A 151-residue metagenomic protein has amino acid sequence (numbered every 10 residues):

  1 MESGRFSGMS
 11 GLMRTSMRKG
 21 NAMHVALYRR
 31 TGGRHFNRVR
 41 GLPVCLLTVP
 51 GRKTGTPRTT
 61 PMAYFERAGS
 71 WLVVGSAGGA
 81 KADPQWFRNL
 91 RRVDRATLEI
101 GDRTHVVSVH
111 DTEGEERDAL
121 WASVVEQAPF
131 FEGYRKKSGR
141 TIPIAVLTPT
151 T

Functional and structural regions predicted by a protein language model:
M1-M17: Compositionally biased, charge-rich terminal segments
F6-S7, R18, G33-R34, G69 (+2 more regions): Generic signal for short, ordered secondary-structure residues within or immediately flanking folded domains
M13-R52, T56-P57: Short, conserved active-site entrance elements at the starts or edges of catalytic domains
T31, F65-E66, I100-G101: A short alpha-helix capping/helix-coil boundary motif
F36-N37, A63, R88: Short secondary-structure boundary/capping segments
L42-G78: Short beta-strand segments
A77-F131, K137-P143, P149-T151: Short, structured beta-strand-loop surface elements
